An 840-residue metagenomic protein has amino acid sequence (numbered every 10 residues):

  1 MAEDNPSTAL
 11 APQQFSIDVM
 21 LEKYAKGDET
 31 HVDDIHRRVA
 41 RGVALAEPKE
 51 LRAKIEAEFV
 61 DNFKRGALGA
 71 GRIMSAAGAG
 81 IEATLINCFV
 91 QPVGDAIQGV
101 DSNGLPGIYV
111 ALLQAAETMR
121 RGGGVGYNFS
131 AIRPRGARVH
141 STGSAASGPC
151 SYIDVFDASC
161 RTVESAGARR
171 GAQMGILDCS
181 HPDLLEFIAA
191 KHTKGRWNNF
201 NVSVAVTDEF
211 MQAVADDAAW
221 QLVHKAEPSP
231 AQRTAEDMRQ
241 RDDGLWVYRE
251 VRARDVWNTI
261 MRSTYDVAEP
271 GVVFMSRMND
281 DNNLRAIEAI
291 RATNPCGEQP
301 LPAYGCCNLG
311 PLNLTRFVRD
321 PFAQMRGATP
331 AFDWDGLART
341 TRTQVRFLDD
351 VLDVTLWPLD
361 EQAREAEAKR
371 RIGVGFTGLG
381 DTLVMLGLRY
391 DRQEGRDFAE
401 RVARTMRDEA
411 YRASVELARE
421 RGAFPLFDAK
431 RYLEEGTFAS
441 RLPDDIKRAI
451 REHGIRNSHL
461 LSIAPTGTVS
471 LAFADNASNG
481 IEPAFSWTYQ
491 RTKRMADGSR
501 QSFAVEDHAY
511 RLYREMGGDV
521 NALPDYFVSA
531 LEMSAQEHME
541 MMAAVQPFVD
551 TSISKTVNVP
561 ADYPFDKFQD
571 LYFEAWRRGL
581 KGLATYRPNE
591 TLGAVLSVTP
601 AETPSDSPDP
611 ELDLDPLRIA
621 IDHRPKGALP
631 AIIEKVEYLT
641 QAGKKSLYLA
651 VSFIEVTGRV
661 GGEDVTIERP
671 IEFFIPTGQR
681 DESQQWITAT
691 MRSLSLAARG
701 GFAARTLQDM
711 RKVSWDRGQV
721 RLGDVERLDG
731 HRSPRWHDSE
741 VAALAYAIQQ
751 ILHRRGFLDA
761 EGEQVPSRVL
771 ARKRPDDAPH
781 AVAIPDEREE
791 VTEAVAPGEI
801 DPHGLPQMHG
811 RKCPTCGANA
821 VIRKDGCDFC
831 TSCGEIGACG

Functional and structural regions predicted by a protein language model:
M1-L85, V90-P92, A226, D242 (+8 more regions): Acidic/polar, glycine-rich intrinsically disordered N-terminal extensions of enzymes
D4-P6, F89-W334, W357-E365, A410-R419 (+7 more regions): Active-site cavity-forming subdomains of large catalytic enzyme subunits
K26, A40-P48, V60-S141, P149-Y152 (+7 more regions): Function-dense linear segments that define catalytic or interfacial modules in macromolecule-processing proteins
E298-P300, L348-D353, G436-S440, A449-R456 (+4 more regions): Catalytic alpha/beta core of large soluble enzyme barrels
T340-A363, E367, R371, R389-T466 (+3 more regions): Internal maturation/activation junctions in enzymes
A439-P465, V469, G582-R587, V595-P630 (+1 more regions): Phosphate/diphosphate-binding loops
K447-A449, V598-A650, E789-H809: Short, Gly/Pro- and small/polar-rich lid/capping loops
G810-C813, A818, C827-C830: Residues immediately within or flanking Cys/His clusters that coordinate Zn2+ in small zinc-binding modules
